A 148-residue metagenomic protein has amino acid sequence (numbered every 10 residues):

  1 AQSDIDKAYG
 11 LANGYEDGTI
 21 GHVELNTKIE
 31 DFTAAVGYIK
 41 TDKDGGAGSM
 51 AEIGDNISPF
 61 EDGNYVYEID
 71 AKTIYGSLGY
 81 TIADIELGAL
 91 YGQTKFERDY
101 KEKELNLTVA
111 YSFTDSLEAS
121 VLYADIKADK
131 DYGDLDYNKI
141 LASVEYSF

Functional and structural regions predicted by a protein language model:
A1-G45: Long, internal scaffold/assembly segments composed of regular secondary structure
A1-Q2, V36-K40, Y80, A89-Q93 (+1 more regions): Transmembrane beta-barrel strands of outer-membrane/channel proteins
D4-G10, D42-G48, Q93-D99, D125-D131: Gram-negative outer-membrane beta-barrel proteins
D17-G21, D70-I74, K101-L105, D136-I140: Residues that define the transmembrane beta-barrel architecture of outer-membrane proteins
D31-V36, K43-D44, D84-G88, F113-V121: Repeated loop/turn-to-beta-strand initiation elements of outer-membrane beta-barrel proteins
G46-I69: Flexible internal linker/loop segments at domain or repeat junctions
F60, V66, Y75-S77, E86-D99: Outer membrane beta-barrel transmembrane domains
G76, Y80-I82, Y111-F113, D136-F148: Outer-membrane beta-barrel "beta-signal"
